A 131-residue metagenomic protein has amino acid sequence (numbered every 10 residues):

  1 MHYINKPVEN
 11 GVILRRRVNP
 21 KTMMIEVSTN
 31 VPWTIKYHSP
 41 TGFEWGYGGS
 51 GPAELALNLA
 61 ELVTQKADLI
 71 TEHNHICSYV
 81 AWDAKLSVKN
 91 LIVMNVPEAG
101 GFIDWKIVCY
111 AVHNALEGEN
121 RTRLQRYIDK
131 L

Functional and structural regions predicted by a protein language model:
M1, D129-L131: Short intrinsically disordered terminal tails
M1, M23-M24, M94: Detector for methionine-enriched segments
P7, G11-A84: Amphipathic alpha-helical packing elements
D68-D129: Charge-dense polyanion-binding interfaces
